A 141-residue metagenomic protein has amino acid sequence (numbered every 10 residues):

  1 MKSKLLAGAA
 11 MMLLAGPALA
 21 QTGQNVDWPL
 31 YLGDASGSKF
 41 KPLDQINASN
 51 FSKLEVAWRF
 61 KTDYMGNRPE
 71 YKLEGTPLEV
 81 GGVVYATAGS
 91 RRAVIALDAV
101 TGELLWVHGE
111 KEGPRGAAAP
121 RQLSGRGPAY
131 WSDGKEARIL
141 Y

Functional and structural regions predicted by a protein language model:
M1-A7: Bacterial N-terminal signal peptides that target proteins for export
K4, L105, K135-R138: Short secondary-structure capping/junction motifs at helix and strand boundaries
A15-P17: N-terminal signal peptide c-region/cleavage motif recognized by signal peptidases
T22-R68, E103-A117: Aromatic (tryptophan-biased) beta-strands that constitute blades/sheets of beta-rich domains
W28-L32, E70-A93, A119-Y141: Repeat-blade elements of multi-bladed beta-propeller folds
D98-T101: Short loop/turn segments that connect beta-strands within beta-propeller blades
